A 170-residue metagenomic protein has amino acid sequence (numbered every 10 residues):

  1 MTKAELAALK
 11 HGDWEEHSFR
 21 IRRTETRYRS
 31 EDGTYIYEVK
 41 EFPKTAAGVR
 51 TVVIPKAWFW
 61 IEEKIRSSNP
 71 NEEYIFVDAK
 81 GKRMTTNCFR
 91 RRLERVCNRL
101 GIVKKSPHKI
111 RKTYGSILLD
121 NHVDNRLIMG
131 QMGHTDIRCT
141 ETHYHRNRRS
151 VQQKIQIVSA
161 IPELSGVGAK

Functional and structural regions predicted by a protein language model:
M1-A4, R50-V52, E62-R66, R111: Short, cationic motifs built from Arg/Lys/His that form the positively charged side of catalytic pockets
M1-E5, R92-R99, K109-T135, I157: C-terminal catalytic core of tyrosine-transesterase DNA break-rejoin enzymes
M1-R27, R126: Short, charged phosphate-coordinating catalytic segments
E25, M132-I157: Catalytic-site neighborhood detector that most strongly recognizes the C-terminal catalytic loop/helix of tyrosine
R27-V49, K56-W58, K80, V158-K170: C-terminal secondary-structure termini that scaffold catalytic or DNA-interacting sites
V53-I102: Active-site/catalytic core of tyrosine-dependent DNA strand-transfer enzymes
P107-H108, Y144: Catalytic tyrosine of NAD(P)H-dependent dehydrogenase/reductases that use a Tyr as the general acid/base
